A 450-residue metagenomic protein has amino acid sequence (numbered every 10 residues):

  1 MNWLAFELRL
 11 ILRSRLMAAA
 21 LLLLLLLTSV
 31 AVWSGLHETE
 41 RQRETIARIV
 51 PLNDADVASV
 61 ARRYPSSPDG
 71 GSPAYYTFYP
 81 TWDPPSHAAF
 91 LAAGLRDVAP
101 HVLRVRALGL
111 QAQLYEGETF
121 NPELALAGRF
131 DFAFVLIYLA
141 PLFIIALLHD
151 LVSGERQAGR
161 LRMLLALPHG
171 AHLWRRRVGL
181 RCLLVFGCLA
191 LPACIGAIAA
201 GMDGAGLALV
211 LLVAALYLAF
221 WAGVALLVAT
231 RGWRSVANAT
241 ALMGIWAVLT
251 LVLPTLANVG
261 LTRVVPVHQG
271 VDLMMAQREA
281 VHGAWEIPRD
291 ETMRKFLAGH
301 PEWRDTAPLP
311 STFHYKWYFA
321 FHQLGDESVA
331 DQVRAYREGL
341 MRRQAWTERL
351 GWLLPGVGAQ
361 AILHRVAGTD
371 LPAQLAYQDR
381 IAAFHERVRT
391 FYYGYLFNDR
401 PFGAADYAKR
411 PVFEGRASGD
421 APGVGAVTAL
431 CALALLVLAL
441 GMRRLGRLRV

Functional and structural regions predicted by a protein language model:
M1-A125, A239, W246-V450: Transmembrane alpha-helical segments and their membrane-interface loop/helix boundaries that make up the transmembrane
N2, A20, F134, Y138 (+4 more regions): Residue-level signature of transmembrane alpha-helical entry/exit and packing/kink sites in multi-pass membrane
W3, L12-R13, A146-F186, R449: Helix-loop-helix units of permease transmembrane domains in multi-pass membrane transporters, especially ABC
L16, G170, L207, S235-N238: Membrane-helix interface segments
T28-E38, E123-D131, L142, R176-S235 (+2 more regions): Secretory targeting signals
A127-G154, A158: Long, hydrophobic alpha-helical segments
I144-L148, G223-V224, T240, V437 (+1 more regions): Hydrophobic/aromatic residues in alpha-helical transmembrane segments
H149-S153, G196, A200, A225 (+5 more regions): Membrane-water interface at transmembrane helix exits
